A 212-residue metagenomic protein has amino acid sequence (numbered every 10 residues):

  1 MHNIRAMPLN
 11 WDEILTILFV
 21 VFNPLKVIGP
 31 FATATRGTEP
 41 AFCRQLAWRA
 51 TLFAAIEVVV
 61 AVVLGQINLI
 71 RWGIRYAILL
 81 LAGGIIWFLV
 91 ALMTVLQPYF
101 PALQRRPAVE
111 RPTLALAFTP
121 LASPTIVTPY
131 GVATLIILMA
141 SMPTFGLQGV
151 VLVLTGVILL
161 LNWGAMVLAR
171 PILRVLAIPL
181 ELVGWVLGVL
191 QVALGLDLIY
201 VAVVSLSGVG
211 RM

Functional and structural regions predicted by a protein language model:
M1-V21, Q97-A122: Small-residue-enriched transmembrane helix starts and helix-helix packing motifs in multi-pass inner-membrane proteins
N10-V27, Y76-I86, Q148-N162: Structural signature of hydrophobic alpha-helical transmembrane segments
N10-V60, M139: Juxtamembrane transmembrane-helix termini in multi-pass membrane transport proteins
T33-Q45, V109-T113, L138-G146, R174-E181: Juxtamembrane helix-boundary/capping and inter-helix hinge elements in multi-pass membrane proteins
E39-L52, T144-G156, W185: Membrane-interface alpha-helices at helix entry/exit sites of multi-pass transporters
P40, V60-A82, L161-L206: Transmembrane-helix boundary and interhelical-loop signature of multi-pass inner-membrane proteins
R44-P98: Membrane helix-loop-helix hairpins that form the core translocation module of multi-pass transporters
I86-P107, G195-S207: Transmembrane helix exit motif
